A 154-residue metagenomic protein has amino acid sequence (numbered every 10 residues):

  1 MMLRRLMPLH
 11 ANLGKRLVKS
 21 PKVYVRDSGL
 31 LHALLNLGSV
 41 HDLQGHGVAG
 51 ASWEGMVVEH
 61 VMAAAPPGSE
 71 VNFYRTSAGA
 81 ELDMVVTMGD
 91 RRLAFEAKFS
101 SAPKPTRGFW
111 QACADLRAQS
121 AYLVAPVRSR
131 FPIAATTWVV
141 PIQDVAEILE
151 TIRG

Functional and structural regions predicted by a protein language model:
M1-D90: Accessory nucleic acid-recognition modules appended to NTPase machines
Y24, N72, F95, Y122-V124 (+1 more regions): Hydrophobic/aromatic beta-strand patches that form the interior of the parallel beta-sheet core in alpha/beta enzyme
H60, G108-A112: A short acidic, amphipathic alpha-helical/loop segment
P66, Q111-Q119: Arginine/glycine-rich "motif VI" loop of SF2 helicases in the C-terminal RecA-like domain
R92-S101: Active-site ExK catalytic segment of metal-dependent nucleases
S101-F109: Active-site-adjacent loop/helix micro-motif of nuclease/hydrolase catalytic cores
L116-T136: Nucleic-acid nuclease catalytic cores
S129-G154: Domain-level recognition of nuclease-like catalytic cores that cleave nucleotide substrates
